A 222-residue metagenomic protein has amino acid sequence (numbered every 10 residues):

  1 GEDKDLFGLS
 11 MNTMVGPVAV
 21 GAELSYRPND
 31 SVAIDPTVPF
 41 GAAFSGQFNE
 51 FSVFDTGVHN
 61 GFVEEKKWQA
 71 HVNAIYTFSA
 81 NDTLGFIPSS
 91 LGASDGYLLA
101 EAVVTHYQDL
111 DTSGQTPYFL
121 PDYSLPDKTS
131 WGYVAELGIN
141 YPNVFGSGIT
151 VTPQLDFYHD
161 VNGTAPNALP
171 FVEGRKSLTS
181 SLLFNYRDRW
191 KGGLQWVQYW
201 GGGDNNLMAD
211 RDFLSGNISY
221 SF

Functional and structural regions predicted by a protein language model:
G1-V32, G61-S90, W131, H159: Outer-membrane beta-barrel transmembrane strands
D3-F7, K66-A70, D127-Y133, V172-L178 (+1 more regions): Residues that define the transmembrane beta-barrel architecture of outer-membrane proteins
M14, S79-L98, P142-T152, R189: Short loop/turn motifs that connect adjacent beta-strands in outer-membrane beta-barrel proteins
V15-P17, Y26-D30, Y76-F78, A102-Q108 (+4 more regions): Transmembrane beta-strands of outer-membrane beta-barrel pores
V20-A22, V72, L91-A102, Y133-A135 (+4 more regions): Transmembrane beta-strands of outer-membrane beta-barrel proteins
N29-D35, S45, T83, Y107-S113 (+2 more regions): Outer-membrane beta-barrel proteins
I34-N60, D111-D122, D204-N206: Solvent-exposed loop segments that connect transmembrane elements
A74, A209-F222: Outer-membrane beta-barrel "beta-signal"
